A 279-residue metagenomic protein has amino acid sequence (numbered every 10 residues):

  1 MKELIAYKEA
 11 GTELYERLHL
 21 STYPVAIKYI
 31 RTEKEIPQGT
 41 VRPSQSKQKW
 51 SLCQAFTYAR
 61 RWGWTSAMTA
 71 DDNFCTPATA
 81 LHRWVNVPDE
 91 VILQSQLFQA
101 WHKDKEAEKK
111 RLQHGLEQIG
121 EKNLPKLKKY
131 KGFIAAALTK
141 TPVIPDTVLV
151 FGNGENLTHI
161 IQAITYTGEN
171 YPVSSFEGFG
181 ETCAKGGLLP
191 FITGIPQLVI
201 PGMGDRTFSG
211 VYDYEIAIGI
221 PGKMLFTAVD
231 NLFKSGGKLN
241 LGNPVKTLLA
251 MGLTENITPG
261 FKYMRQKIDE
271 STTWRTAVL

Functional and structural regions predicted by a protein language model:
L4-L279: Acidic, serine/proline-rich low-complexity intrinsically disordered regions
